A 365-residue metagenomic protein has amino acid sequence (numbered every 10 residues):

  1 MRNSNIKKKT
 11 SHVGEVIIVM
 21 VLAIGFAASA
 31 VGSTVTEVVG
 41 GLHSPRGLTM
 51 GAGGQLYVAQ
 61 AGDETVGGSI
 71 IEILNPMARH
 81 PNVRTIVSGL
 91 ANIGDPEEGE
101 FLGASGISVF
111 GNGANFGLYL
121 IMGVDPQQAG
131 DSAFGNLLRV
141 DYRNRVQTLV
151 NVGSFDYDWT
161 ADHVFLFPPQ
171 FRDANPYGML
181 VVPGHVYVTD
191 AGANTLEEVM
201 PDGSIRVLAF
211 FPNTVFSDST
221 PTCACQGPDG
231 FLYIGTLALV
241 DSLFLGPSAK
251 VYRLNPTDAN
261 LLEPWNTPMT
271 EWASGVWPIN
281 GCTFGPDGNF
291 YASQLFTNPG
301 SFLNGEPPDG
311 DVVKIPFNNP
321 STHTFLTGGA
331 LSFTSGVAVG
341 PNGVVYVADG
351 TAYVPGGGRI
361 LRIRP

Functional and structural regions predicted by a protein language model:
M1-H12: N-terminal secretory signal peptides that target proteins for export/translocation
V16-G25: Bacterial N-terminal signal peptides
T34-V39, R84-E97, Q147-V150, A161-P169 (+3 more regions): A short beta-strand motif characteristic of beta-propeller blades
G41-G53, G67, N92-L118, F134 (+8 more regions): Beta-rich, blade/repeat-based domains predominating in secreted/periplasmic proteins but also intracellular
Q60-H80: Beta-propeller domains
A61-D63, G123-D125, S132, A191-G192 (+5 more regions): Short loop/turn segments immediately following the C-termini of beta-strands
V66-E72, G135-L138, T195-E198, V207 (+3 more regions): A short loop-to-beta-strand structural motif that recurs across blades of beta-propeller domains
L74-R79, V140-R145, V199-S204, N255-N260 (+2 more regions): Short loop/turn segments that connect beta-strands within beta-propeller blades
